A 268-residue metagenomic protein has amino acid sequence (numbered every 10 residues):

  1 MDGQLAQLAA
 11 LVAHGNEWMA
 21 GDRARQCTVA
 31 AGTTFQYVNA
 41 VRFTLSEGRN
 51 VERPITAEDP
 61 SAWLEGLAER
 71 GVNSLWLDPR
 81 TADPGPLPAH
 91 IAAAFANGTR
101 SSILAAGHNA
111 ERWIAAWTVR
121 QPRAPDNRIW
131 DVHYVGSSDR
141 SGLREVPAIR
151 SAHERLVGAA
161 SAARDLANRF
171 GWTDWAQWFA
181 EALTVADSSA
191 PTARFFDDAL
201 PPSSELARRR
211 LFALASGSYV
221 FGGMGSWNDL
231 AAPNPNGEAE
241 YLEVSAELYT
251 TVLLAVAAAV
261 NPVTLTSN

Functional and structural regions predicted by a protein language model:
D2, T56-D59, D78, P88 (+7 more regions): Serine/threonine-rich low-complexity intrinsically disordered regions
D2-I149: Extended, non-transmembrane interaction/recognition domains
A9, S61-E65, A92, V157 (+5 more regions): Generic detector of well-ordered alpha-helical segments enriched in charged/polar residues, highlighting helical
F35-Y37, F43, F95, F170 (+4 more regions): Phenylalanine-focused residue identity feature
P125-A193: Mixed-charge (acidic/basic) macromolecular-recognition segments
A180-N268: Alpha-helical oligomerization segments
